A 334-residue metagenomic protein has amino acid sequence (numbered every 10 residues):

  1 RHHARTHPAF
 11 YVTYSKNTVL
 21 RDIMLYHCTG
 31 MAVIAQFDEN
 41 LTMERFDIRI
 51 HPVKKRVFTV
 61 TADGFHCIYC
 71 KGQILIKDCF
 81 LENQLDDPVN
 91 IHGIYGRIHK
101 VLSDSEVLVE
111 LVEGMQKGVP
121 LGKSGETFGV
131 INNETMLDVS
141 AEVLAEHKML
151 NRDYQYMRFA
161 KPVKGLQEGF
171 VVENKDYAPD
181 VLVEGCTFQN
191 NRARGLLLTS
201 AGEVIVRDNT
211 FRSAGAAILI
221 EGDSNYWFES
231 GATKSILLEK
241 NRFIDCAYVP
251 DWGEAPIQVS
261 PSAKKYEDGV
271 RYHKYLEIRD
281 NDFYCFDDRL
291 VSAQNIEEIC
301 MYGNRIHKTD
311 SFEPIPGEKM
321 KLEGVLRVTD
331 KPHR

Functional and structural regions predicted by a protein language model:
R1-H3, L137-V181, Q189-N190: Small/polar beta-strand repeat architecture
A4-S15, G30-D38, F65-I68, N174-K175 (+5 more regions): Extracellular beta-strand-rich solenoid/capping regions of secreted or surface-exposed proteins that bind or remodel
R5, S15, Y26-G30, D38 (+10 more regions): Surface-exposed loop/turn segments connecting beta-strands in extracellular beta-rich domains
H7-A9, T29-I34, H51-D63, G72 (+6 more regions): Short glycine/acidic-rich loop motifs that flank beta-strands on beta-rich extracellular proteins
S15-V19, Q36-T42, G72-L75, P179-L182 (+4 more regions): Short "repeat-start/strand-capping" segments in structured domains, especially the N-termini of parallel beta-helix
R97-G129: Surface beta-strand/loop "capping" patches
Q116-R152: Ser/Thr/Gly-rich low-complexity blocks that favor extended beta-strand/coil architectures
